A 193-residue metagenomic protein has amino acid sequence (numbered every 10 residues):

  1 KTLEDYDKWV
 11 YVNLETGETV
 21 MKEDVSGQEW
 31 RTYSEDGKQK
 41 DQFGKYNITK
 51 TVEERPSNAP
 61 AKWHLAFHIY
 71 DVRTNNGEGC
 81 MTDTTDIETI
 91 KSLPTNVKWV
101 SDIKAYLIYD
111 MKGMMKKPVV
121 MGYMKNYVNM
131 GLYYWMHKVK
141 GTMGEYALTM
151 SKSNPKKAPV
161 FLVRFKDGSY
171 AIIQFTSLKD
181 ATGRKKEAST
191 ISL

Functional and structural regions predicted by a protein language model:
K1-L193: Surface-exposed, beta-sheet-biased, low-hydrophobicity segments with strongly acidic/polar composition
